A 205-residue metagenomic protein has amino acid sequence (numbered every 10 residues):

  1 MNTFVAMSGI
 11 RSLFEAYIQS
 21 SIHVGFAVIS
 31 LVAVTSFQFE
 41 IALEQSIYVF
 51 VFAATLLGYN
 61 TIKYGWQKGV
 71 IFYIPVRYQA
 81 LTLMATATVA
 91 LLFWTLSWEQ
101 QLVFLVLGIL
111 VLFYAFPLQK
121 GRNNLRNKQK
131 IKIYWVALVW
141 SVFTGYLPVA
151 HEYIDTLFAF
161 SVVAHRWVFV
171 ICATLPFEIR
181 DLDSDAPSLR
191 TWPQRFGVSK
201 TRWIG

Functional and structural regions predicted by a protein language model:
S8-F26, Y64-T82, F116-L138, T191-W203: Interhelical loop and helix-boundary elements at the membrane-water interface of polytopic inner-membrane proteins
Y17, S21, G25, E44-V51 (+5 more regions): Residue-level signature of transmembrane alpha-helical entry/exit and packing/kink sites in multi-pass membrane
I29-A33, V51-G65, T86-V89, G108-F116: Central hydrophobic cores of alpha-helical transmembrane segments in multi-pass inner-membrane proteins across all
S30-F50, A90-L102, T144-A164: Helix-coil boundary and interhelical linker segments in multi-pass alpha-helical membrane proteins
A42-L56, P75-Q79: Loop-to-helix transition at the N-terminal end of transmembrane alpha-helices
V51-F72, C172-P193: Acidic (Asp/Glu-rich) catalytic motifs at the cytosolic membrane interface
P75-H151: Intramembrane alpha-helical segments
I133-P176, R180-L182: Functional transmembrane core segments of multi-pass inner-membrane proteins
